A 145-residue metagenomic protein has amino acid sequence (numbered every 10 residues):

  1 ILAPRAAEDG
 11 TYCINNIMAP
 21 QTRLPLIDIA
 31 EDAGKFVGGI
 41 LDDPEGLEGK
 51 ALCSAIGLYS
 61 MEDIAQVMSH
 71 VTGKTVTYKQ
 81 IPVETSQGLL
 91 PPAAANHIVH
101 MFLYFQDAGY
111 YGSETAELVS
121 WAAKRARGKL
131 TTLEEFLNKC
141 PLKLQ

Functional and structural regions predicted by a protein language model:
I1-T77, G88-A93, H97: Oxidoreductase cofactor-interface core, primarily capturing Rossmann-like NAD(P)-dependent enzymes
V83-Q145: A hydrophobic C-terminal alpha-helical subdomain
